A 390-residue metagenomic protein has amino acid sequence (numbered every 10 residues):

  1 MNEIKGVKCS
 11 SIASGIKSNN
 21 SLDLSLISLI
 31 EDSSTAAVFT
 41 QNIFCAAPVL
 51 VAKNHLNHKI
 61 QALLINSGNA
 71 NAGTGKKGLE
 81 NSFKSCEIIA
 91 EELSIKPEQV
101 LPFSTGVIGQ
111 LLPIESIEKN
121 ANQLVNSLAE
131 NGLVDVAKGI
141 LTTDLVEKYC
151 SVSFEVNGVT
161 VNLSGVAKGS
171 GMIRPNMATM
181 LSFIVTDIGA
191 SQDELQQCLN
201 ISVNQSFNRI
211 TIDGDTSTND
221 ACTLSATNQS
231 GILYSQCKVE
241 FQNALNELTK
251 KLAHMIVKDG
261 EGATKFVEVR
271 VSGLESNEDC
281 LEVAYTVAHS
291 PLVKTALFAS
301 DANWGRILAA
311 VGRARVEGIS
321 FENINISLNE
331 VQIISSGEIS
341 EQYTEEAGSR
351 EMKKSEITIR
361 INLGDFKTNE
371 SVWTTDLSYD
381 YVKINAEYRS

Functional and structural regions predicted by a protein language model:
M1-N66, A70-E80, A90-S390: A structural signal for small-residue-enriched, beta-sheet-centric alpha/beta enzyme cores and oligomeric scaffold folds
C86: Generic structural marker for isolated residues within well-ordered, non-membrane alpha-helices of soluble domains
